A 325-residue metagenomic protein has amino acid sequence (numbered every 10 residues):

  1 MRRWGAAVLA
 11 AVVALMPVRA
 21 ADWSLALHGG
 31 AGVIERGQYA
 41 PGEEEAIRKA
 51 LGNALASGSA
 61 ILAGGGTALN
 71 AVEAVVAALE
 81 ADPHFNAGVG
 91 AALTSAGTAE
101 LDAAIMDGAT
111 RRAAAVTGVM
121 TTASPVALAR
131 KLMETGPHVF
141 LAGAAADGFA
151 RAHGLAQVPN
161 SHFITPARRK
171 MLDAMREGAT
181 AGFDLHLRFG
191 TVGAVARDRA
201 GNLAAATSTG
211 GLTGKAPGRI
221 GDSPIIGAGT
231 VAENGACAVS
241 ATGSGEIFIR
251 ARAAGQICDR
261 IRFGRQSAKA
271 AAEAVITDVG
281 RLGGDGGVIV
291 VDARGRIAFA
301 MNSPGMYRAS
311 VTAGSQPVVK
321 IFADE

Functional and structural regions predicted by a protein language model:
M1-W4: Positively charged n-region of N-terminal signal peptides that target proteins for export
A6-M16: Bacterial N-terminal signal peptides
A20-E325: Alpha/propeptide regions of enzymes that mature by internal proteolysis
